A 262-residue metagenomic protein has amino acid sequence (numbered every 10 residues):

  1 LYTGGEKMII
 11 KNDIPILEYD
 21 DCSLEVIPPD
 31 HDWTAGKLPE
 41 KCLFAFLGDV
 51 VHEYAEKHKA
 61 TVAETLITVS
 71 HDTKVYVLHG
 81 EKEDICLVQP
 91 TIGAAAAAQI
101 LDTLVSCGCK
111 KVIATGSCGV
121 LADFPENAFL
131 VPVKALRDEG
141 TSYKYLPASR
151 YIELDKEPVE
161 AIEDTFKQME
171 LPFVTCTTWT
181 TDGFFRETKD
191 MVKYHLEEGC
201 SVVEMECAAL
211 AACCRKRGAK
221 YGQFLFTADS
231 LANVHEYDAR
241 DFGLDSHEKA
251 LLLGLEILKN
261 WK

Functional and structural regions predicted by a protein language model:
G4-I152, K156-E160: Metabolite-binding pocket within alpha/beta catalytic cores that recognizes anionic/polar moieties
V62-T68, E170-C176, W261-K262: Flexible, glycine/charged-enriched surface loops at secondary-structure junctions
K110-K111, S201, K220: Short acidic/polar active-site loop segments enriched in Thr and Asp
S149-E198: Active-site rim beta-loop-alpha module in soluble metabolic enzymes
A161-M169, C213, L253-W261: Generic non-transmembrane alpha-helical segments
A208-F242: Zn-dependent metallopeptidase/amidohydrolase metal-coordination segment
L231-K262: His/Asp/Glu-rich mid-to-C-terminal helical/loop segments that flank catalytic regions of hydrolases
